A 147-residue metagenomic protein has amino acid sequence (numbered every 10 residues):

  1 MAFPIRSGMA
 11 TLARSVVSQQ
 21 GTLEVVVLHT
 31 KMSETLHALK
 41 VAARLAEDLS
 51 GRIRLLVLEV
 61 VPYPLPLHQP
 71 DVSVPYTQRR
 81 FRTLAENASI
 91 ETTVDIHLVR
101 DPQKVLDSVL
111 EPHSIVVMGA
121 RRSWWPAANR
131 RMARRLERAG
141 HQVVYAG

Functional and structural regions predicted by a protein language model:
M1-S18, N87-V116, R122-S123, R131-V143: Structural beta-alpha unit
V16-H68, I90, R135, A139 (+1 more regions): Small/aliphatic-rich secondary-structure junction motif
T35, V74, L98-V99: A conditional alpha-helix N-cap/helix-loop micro-motif detector
A46, F81-A85: Conserved hydrophobic residues forming the short capping helix/wall of the S-adenosyl-L-methionine
V57, V116-A120, G147: Short beta-strands and strand-loop turn motifs
H68-R82: Acidic, Ser/Thr-rich peripheral helices and adjacent loops at domain boundaries
